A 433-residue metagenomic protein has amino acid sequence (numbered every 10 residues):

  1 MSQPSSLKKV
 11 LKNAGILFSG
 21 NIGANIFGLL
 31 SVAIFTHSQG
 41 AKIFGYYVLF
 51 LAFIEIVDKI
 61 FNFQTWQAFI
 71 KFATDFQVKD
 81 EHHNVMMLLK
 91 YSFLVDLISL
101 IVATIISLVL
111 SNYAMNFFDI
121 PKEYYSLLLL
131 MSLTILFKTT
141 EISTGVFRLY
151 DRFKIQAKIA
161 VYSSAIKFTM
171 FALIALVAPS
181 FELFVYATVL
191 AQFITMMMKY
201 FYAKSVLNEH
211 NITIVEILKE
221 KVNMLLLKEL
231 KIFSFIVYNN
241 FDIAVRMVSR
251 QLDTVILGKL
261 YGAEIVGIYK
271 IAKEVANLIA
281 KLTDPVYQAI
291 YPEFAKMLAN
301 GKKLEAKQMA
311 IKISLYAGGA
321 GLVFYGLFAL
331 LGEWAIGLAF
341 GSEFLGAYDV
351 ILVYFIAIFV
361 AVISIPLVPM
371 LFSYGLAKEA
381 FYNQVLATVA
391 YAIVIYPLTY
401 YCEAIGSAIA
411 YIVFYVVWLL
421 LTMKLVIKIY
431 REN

Functional and structural regions predicted by a protein language model:
Q3, S111-M131, A329-V362, I405: Interfacial segments at transmembrane-helix termini and the short loops linking adjacent helices
K9-K71, T104-L108, S234-E264, A387 (+3 more regions): Signature of the first transmembrane helix
K12-A24, K59-N112, L127, K302-Y325: Membrane-water interface segments that mark the loop-to-transmembrane alpha-helix transition
K12-V32, Y162-S163, K167, F184-L207 (+4 more regions): Transmembrane helical elements of multi-pass membrane transporters/channels
L29, A33, I60-F63, T104-N112 (+10 more regions): Membrane-embedded alpha-helical segments of multi-pass transporters/permeases
N62-K79, L149, A272, A276-G301 (+1 more regions): Helix-loop junctions and terminal segments of transmembrane helices in multi-pass membrane transport/translocation
T65, L136-Y162, E182, F355-V385: Membrane-interface junctions at transmembrane-helix termini in multi-pass inner-membrane proteins
Y125-S132, A157-E216, A387-T388, A404-K428: Hydrophobic alpha-helical transmembrane segments
